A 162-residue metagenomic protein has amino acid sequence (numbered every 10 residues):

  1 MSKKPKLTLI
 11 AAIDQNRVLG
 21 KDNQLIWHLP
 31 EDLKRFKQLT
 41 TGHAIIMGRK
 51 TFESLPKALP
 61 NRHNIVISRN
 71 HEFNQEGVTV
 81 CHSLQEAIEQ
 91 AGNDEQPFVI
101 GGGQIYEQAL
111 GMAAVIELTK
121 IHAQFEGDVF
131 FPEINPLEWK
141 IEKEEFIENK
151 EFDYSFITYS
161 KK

Functional and structural regions predicted by a protein language model:
S2-K162: Enzymes that bind and transform nitrogen-containing heteroaromatic metabolites
